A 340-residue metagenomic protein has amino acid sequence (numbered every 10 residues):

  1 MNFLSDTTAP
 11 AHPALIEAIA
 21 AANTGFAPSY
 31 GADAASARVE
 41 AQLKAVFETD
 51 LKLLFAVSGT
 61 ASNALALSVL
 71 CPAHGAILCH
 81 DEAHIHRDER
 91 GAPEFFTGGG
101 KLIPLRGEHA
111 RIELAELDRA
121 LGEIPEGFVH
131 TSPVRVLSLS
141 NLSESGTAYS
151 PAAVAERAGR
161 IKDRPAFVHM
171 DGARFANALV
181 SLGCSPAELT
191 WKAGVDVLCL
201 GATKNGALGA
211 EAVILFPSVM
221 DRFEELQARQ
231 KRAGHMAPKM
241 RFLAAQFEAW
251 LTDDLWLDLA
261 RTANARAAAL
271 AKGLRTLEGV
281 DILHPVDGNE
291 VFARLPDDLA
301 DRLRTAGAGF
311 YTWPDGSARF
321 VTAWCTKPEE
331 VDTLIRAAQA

Functional and structural regions predicted by a protein language model:
N2-A306, Y311-S317, V321-T326, E330 (+1 more regions): Conserved PLP-enzyme active-site core in the AAT-like
